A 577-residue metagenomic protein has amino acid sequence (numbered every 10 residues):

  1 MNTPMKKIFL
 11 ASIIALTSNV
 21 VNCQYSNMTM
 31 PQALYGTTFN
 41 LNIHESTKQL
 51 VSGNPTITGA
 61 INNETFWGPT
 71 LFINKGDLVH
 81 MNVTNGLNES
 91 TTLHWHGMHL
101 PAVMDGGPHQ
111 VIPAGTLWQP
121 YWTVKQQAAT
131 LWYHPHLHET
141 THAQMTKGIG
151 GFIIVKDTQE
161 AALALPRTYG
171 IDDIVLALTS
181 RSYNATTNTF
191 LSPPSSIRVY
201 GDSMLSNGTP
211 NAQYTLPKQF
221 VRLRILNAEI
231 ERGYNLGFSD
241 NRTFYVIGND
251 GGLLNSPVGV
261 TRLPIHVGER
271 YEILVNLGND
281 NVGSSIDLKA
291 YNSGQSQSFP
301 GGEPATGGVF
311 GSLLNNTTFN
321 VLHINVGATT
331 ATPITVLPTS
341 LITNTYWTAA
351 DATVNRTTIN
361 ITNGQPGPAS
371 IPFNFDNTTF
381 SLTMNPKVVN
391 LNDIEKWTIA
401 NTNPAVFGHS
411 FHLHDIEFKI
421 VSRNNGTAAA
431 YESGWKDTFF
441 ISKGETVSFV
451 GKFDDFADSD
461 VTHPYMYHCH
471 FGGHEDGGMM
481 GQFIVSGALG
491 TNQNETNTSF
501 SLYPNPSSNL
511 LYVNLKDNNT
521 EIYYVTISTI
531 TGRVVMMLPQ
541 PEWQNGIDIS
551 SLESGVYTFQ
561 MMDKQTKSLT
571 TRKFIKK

Functional and structural regions predicted by a protein language model:
M1-Q24, T491: Bacterial Sec-dependent N-terminal signal peptides
T3, N492-K577: C-terminal outer-membrane/trafficking sorting elements
Q24-L274, G294-S296, T306-N363, T446-S448 (+3 more regions): Histidine-centered copper-binding motifs that mark active-site loops of extracellular/periplasmic copper enzymes
Q126-Q127, N279-V282, S550-S554: Surface-exposed, short loops/turns at beta-strand junctions within beta-sandwich domains
L137, A290, F471, M561-D563: Conserved structural position at the C-terminal beta-strand of extracellular beta-sandwich adhesion modules
S298-G302, G481-Q482, L569-I575: Edge beta-strands of extracellular beta-sandwich domains
R356-I420, D437-T462, H468: C-terminal substrate/ligand-recognition segments
